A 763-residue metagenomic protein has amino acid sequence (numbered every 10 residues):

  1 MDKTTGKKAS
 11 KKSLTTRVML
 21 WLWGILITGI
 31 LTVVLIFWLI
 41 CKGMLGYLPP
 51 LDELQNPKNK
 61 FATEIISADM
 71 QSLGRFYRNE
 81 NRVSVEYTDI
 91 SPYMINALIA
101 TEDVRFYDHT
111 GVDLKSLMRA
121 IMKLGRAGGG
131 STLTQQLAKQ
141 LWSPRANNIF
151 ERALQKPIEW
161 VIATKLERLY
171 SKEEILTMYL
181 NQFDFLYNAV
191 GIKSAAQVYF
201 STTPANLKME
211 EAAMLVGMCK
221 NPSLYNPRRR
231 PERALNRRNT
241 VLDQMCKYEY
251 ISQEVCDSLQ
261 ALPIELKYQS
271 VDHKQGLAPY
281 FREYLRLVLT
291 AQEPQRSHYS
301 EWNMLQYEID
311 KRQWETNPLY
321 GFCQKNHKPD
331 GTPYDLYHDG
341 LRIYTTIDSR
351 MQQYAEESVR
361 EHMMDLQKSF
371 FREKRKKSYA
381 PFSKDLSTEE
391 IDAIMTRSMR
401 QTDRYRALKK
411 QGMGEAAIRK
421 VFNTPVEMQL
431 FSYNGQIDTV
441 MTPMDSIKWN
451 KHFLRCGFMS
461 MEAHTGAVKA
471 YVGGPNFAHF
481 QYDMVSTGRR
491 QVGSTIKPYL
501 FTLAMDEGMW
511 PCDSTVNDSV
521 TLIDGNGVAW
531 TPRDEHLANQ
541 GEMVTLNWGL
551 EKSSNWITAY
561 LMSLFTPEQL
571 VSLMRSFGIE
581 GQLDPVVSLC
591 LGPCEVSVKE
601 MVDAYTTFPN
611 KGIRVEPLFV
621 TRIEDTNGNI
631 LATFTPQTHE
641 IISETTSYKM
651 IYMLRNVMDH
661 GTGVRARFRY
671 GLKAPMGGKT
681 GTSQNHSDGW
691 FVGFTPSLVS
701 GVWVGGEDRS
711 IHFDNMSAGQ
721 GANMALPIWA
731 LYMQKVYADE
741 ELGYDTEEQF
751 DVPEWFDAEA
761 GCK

Functional and structural regions predicted by a protein language model:
M1-I66, R105, L366: N-terminal type II signal-anchor transmembrane helix that functions as the membrane-insertion/stop-transfer segment
D2, G6, T16, G29 (+8 more regions): Peptidoglycan glycan-strand catalytic modules in the bacterial/periplasmic cell-wall system
N79-N81, I158-A163, Y199, N221-P227 (+10 more regions): Flexible glycine/proline-enriched surface loops and loop-helix/loop-strand junctions
Y107-S116, V190-K193, S252-D257, M505-G525 (+2 more regions): Short, well-structured active-site flanking segments
T132-Q136, N148, E211, C246-G457 (+3 more regions): Extracytoplasmic/periplasmic proteins that interact with beta-lactams or build/remodel peptidoglycan
L141-S143, N148, R152, I347 (+3 more regions): Active-site-adjacent helix/loop patches that line small-molecule binding or acyl-intermediate pockets
P263, T487-M543, E616-N629: Short, glycine/proline-biased beta-turn/loop segments that scaffold the active-site neighborhood
T345, S349-D365, R397-E462, A467 (+7 more regions): A penicillin-recognizing enzyme superfamily signal
